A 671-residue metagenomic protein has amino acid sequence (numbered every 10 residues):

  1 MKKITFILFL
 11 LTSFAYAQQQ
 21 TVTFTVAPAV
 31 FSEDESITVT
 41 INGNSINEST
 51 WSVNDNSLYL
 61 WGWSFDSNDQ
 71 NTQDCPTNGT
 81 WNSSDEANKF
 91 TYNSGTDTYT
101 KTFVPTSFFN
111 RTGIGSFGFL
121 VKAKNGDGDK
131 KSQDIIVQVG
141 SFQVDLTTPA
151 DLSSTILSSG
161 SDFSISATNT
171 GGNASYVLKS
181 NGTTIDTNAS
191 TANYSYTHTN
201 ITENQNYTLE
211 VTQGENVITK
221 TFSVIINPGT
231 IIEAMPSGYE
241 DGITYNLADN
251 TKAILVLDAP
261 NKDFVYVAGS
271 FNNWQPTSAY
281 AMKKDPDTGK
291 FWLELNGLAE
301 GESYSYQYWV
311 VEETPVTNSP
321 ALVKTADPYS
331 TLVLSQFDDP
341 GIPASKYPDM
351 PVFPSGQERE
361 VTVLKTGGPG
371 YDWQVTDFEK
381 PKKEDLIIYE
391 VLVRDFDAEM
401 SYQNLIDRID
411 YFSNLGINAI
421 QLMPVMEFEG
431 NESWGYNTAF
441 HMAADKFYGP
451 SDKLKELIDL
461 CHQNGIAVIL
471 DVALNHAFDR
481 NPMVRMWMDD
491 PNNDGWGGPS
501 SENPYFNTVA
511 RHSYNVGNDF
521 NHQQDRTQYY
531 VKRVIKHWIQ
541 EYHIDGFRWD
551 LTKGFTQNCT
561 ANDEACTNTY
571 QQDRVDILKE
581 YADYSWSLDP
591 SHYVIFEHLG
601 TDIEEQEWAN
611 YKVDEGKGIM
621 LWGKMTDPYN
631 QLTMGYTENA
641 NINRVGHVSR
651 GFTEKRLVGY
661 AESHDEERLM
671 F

Functional and structural regions predicted by a protein language model:
A29-E35, L152-S161, N246-L247: Short, solvent-exposed loop/linker segments at the N-terminal edge of repeated beta-sheet extracellular domains
S57-N110, L247-D249, I254-S303, V311-P340: Aromatic-rich carbohydrate-binding modules that target alpha-glucans
G113-F119, E203-Y207, E302-Y306: Exposed beta-strand face motif in extracellular beta-rich ectodomains
V121-A123, V211-Q213, V310: Conserved structural position at the C-terminal beta-strand of extracellular beta-sandwich adhesion modules
F163, E233, M426-E427, W434-N437 (+1 more regions): Active-site-proximal helices and loops of the catalytic beta/alpha 8
S190-N206: Solvent-exposed segments in extracellular or luminal domains encompassing
V224-V265, T317-D385: Basic K/R-rich, polyanion-interacting modules in nucleoproteins and related proteins
T325-S330, G368-H543, L551-Y570, E580-D589: Substrate-binding/active-site clefts of carbohydrate-active enzymes
